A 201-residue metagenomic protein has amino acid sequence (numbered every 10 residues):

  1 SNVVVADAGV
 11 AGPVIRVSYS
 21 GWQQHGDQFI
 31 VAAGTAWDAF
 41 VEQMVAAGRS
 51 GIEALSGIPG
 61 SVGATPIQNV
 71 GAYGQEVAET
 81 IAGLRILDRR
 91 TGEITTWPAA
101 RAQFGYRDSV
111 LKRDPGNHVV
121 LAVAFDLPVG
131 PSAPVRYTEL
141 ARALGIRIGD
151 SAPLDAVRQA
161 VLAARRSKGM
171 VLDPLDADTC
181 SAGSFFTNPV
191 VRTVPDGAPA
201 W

Functional and structural regions predicted by a protein language model:
S1-R90, T95: Anion-binding (especially nucleotide phosphate/pyrophosphate-binding) glycine-rich loop and adjoining beta-alpha core
I94-W201: Phosphate/pyrophosphate- and phosphate-bearing ligand-binding catalytic cores of soluble enzymes
